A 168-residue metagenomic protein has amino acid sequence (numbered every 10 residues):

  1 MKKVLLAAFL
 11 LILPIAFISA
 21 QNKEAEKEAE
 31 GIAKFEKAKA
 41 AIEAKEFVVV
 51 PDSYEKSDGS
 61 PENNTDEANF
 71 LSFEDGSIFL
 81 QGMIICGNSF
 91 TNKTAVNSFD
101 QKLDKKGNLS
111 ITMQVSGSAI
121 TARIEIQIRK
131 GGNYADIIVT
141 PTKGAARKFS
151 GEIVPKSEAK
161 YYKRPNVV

Functional and structural regions predicted by a protein language model:
M1, F47-V49, F70-F73, I78-L80 (+4 more regions): Generic hydrophobic secondary-structure signal
M1-E26: Bacterial Sec-dependent N-terminal signal peptides
K3, E28, A33-F35, S57 (+4 more regions): Residue-level detector of functional hotspots within protein domains
N22-S89, K160-K163: N-terminal secretory signal peptides
F35-E36, D66-N69, N92-K102, A119-E125 (+1 more regions): Short small/polar-residue motifs
G82-S116: Central antiparallel beta-sheet cores of small beta-barrel/beta-sandwich binding domains
L103-V168: Helix-rich interaction surfaces within compact, conserved domain-sized segments that mediate assembly or partner
